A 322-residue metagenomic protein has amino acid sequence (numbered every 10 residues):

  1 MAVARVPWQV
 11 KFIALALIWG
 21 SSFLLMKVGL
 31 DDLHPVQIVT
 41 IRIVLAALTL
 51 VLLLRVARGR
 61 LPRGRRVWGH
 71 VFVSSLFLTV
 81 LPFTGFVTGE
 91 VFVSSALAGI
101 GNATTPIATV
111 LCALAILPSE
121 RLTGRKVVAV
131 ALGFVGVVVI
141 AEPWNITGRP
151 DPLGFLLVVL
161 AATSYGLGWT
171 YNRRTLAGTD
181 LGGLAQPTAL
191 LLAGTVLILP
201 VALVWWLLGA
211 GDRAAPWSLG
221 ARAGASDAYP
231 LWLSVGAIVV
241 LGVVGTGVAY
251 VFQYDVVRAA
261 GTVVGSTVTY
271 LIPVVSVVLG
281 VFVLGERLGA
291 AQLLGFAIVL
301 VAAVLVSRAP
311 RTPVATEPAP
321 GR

Functional and structural regions predicted by a protein language model:
M1-A2, R42-V44, V51, S234 (+1 more regions): C-terminal-most transmembrane helix of multi-pass membrane proteins
P7-K11, Q37-L52, V73, V128-V135 (+3 more regions): Hydrophobic alpha-helical transmembrane segments of multi-pass integral membrane proteins, especially transporters
I18-M26, V51-N102, C112, V139 (+1 more regions): Specific transmembrane alpha-helical segments of multi-pass solute transporters/efflux pumps, especially DMT/EamA
G29, I38, R42, G89 (+7 more regions): Hydrophobic/aromatic residues within transmembrane alpha-helices of multi-pass small-molecule transporters
Q37-L48, L78, F86-K126, A161 (+1 more regions): Specific alpha-helical transmembrane segments that line the substrate/conduction pathway and gating interfaces
I41, T79, F83, L97-T104 (+2 more regions): Helix-helix packing/entry segments at the starts of transmembrane helices
A46-L54, F83, P106-L114, G133 (+8 more regions): Hydrophobic transmembrane alpha-helices of multi-pass small-molecule transporters
L50, C112, G124-W144, G154 (+5 more regions): Hydrophobic transmembrane alpha-helices of multi-pass small-molecule transport proteins
